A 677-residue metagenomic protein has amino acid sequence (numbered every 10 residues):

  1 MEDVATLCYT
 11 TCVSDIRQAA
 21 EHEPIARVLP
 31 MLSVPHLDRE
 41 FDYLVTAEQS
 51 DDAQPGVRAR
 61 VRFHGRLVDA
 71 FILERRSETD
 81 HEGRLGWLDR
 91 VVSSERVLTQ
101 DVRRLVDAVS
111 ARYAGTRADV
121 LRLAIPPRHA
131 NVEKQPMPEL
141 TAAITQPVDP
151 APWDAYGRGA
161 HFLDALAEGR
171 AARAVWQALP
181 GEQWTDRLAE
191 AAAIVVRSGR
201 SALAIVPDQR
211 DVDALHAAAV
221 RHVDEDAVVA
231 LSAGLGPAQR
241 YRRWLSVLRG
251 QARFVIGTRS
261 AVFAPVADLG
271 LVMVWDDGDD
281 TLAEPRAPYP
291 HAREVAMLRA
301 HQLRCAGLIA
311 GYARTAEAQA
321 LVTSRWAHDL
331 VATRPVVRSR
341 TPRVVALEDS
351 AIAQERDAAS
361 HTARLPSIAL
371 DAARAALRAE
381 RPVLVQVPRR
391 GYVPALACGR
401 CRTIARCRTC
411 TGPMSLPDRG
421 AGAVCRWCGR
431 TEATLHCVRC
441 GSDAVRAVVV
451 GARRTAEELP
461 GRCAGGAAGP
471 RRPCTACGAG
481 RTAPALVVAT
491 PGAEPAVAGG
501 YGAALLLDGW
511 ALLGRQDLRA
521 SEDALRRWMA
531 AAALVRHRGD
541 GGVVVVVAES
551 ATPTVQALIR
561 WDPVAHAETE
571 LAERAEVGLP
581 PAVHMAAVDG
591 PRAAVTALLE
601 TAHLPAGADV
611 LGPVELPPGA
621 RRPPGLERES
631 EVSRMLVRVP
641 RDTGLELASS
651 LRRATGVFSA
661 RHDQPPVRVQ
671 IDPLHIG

Functional and structural regions predicted by a protein language model:
M1-A346, S350-A358, R378, C401 (+7 more regions): Accessory, non-ATPase domains that flank or precede helicase/AAA+ motor cores in DNA-metabolism machines
Y9-D15, P55-R58, R314, D371-A372 (+4 more regions): C-terminal helicase module of SF1/SF2 nucleic-acid helicases/translocases
V102-Y113, V247-R249, R253-R259, T362-V383 (+2 more regions): Phosphate-interacting basic helix/loop segments used at nucleotide- and nucleic-acid interfaces
V223-L235, R408-T409, M414-P417, C463-A476 (+1 more regions): Conserved RecA-like helicase motor-core motifs
A283-A287, A397-C398, Q516-R519: Short, solvent-exposed loop/turn segments at secondary-structure boundaries
Y289-R293, A452, A456, S521-L525: Amphipathic alpha-helical segments in well-structured domains
R364-C463: Cys/His-rich short segments
